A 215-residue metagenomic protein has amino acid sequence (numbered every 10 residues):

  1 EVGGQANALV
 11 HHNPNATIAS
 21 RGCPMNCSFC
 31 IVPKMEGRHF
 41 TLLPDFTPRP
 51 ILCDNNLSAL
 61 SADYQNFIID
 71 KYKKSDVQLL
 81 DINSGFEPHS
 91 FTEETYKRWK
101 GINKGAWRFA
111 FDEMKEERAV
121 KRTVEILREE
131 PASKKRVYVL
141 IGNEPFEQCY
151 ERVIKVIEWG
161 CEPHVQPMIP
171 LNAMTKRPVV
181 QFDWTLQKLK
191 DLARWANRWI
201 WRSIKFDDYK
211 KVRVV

Functional and structural regions predicted by a protein language model:
E1-C53: Acidic, low-complexity intrinsically disordered segments
E1-G3, H89, L171-A173: A short acidic, often aromatic-flanked loop/helix-cap motif at beta-alpha or helix-coil junctions that lines enzyme
E1-Q5, L9, T185-L186, F206-V214: A basic- and aromatic-enriched beta-loop-alpha substructure that forms the phosphate/nucleotide- and DNA/RNA-contacting
G4, A8, Y72, L189-A196: Generic hydrophobic, helix-prone segments enriched in Leu/Val/Ile
H12-P14, C27-F29, A62, T92 (+3 more regions): Short acidic, gly/pro-rich beta-turn/loop elements at beta-sheet edges and active-site/ligand-binding grooves
I31-T123, S133-G142, E162-P167: Core AdoMet radical
L43-P44, L192-V215: Short amphipathic alpha-helical segments
P50-I51, N103-R108, K115-W201: Conserved C-terminal portion of the radical SAM core fold that forms the substrate/S-adenosylmethionine-binding
